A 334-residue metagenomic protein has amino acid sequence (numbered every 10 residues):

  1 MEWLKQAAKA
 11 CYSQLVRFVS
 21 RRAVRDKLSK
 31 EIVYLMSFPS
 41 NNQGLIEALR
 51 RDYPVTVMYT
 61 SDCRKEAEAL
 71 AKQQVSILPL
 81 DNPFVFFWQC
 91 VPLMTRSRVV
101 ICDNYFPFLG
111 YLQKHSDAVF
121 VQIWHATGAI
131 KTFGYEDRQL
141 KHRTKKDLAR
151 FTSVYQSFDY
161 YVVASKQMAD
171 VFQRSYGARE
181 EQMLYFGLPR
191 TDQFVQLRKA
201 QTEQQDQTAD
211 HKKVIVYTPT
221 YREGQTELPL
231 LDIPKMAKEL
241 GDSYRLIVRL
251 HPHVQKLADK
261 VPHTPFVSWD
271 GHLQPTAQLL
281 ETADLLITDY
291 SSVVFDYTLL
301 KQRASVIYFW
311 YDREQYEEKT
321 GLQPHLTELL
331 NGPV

Functional and structural regions predicted by a protein language model:
M1-Q89, V99: N-terminal pre-catalytic "stem/leader" segment of glycosyltransferase-like enzymes
Y34-L35, P92-F108: Short N-terminal targeting/anchoring amphipathic segment
N41-Y53, R174-S175, M183-K260: Conserved catalytic-core segment of nucleotide-activated headgroup transferases in glycan assembly
M58-Q73, L240-D270: Catalytic donor nucleotide-activated moiety binding site of glycosyltransferases and closely related
I77, H115-D192: Active-site-proximal region of nucleotide-activated glycan assembly enzymes, centered on histidine/acidic-rich loops
D81-M94, P252-F295: Donor nucleotide-activated moiety binding/catalytic core segment of transferases that use nucleotide-activated donors
V100-I101, D159-S165, I247, L286-I287: A short beta-strand/loop micro-motif in the catalytic core of glycosyltransferases that engages the nucleotide-sugar
L285, S292-V334: Catalytic binding pocket for nucleotide-activated donors in carbohydrate/polymer assembly enzymes
